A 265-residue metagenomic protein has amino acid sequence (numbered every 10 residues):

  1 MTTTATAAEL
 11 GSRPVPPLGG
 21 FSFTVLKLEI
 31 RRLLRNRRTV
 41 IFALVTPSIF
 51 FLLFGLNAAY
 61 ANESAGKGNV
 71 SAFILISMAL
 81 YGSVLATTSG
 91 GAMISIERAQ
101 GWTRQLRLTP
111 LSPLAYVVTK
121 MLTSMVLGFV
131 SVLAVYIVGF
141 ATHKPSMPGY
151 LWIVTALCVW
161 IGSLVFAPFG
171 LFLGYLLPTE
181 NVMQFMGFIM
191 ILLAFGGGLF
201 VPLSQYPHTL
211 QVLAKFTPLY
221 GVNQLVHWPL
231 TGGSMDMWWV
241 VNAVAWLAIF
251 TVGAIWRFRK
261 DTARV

Functional and structural regions predicted by a protein language model:
M1-S12: Short, intrinsically disordered terminal tails adjacent to the first/last structured region
L10-Q100, G128, V132, K144-T155 (+2 more regions): Transmembrane helix-boundary elements of multi-pass transport/secretion proteins, especially ABC-type permease modules
T24, L28-R32, R104-L108, G174 (+2 more regions): Short amphipathic alpha-helical coupling elements at transmembrane boundaries
L53-Y60, G174-F216, Y220: Transmembrane helix segments
G55-A59, I96, G139-F140, K144 (+6 more regions): Transmembrane helix-loop junction
M93-M125: Helix-loop-helix units of permease transmembrane domains in multi-pass membrane transporters, especially ABC
P113-G187, G233-V244, A248-I255: Alpha-helical transmembrane segments and their short interhelical loops
